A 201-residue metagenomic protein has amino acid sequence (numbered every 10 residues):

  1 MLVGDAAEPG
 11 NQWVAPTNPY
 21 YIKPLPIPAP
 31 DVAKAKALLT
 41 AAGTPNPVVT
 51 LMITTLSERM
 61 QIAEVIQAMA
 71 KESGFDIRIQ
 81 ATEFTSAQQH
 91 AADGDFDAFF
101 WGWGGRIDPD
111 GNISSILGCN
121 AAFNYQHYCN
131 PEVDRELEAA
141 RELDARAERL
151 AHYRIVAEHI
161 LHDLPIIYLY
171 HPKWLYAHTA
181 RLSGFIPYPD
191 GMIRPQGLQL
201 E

Functional and structural regions predicted by a protein language model:
M1-Y20, S57-Q67, A87-E201: Detector for C-terminal structural segments
N11, N46-V48, G74, L164: Short secondary-structure junction motifs
P24-L25, A29, T50-S57: Short beta-strand->loop
V32-T50: Immediate post-signal peptide segment of exported/extracytoplasmic ligand-binding proteins
G43, G74, D95: Conserved functional loop/turn residues at catalytic and ligand-binding sites
N46-T55, I77-Q80, D97: Short, well-ordered beta-strand elements
D76-Q89: Early extracytoplasmic/lumenal segment of secretory-pathway proteins
